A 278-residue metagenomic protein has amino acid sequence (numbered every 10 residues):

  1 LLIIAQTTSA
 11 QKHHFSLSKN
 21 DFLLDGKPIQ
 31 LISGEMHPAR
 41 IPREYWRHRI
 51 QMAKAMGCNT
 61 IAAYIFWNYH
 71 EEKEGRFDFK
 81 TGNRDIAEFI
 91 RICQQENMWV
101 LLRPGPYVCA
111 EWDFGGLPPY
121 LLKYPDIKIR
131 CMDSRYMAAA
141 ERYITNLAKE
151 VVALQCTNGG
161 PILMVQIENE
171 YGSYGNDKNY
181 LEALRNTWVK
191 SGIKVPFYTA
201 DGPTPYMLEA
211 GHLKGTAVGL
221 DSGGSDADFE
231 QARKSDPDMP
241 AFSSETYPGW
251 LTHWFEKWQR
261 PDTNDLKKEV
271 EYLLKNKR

Functional and structural regions predicted by a protein language model:
T7-T60, R91, Q95-N97: N-terminal carbohydrate-binding accessory modules
F15-N20, E44-Q51, L147-V151, G202-M207 (+1 more regions): Alpha-helical scaffolding within the catalytic cores of extracellular/periplasmic polymer-degrading hydrolases
Q30-I32, G57-N59, Q94-V100, C156-L163 (+4 more regions): Short, well-ordered coil/turn segments that N-cap beta-strands
L31-P42, W67-R84, L122-R142, Q166-D177 (+2 more regions): The substrate-binding groove and active-site-proximal loops of carbohydrate-active enzymes, especially glycoside
W46-D113, P119, R185-K190, V195: Aromatic-lined substrate-binding rim segments of carbohydrate-active enzymes
G82-P104, P125-I162: An active-site-proximal structural segment forming one wall of the substrate-binding cleft that immediately precedes
R91-Q94, M98, K190-S191, D221-R278: Catalytic-core region of carbohydrate-active enzymes that cleave or remodel glycosidic bonds
Y136-K214: Active-site neighborhood of glycoside hydrolase catalytic domains
